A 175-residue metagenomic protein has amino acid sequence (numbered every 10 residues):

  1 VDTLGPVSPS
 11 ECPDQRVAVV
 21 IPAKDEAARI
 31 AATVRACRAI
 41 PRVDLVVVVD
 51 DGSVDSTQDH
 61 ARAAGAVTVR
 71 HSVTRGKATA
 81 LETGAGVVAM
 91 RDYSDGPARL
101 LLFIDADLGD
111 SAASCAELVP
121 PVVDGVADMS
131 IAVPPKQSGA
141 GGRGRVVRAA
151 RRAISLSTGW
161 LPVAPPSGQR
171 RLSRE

Functional and structural regions predicted by a protein language model:
L4-P6, D25-A39: Short, well-formed alpha-helical segments that are part of the catalytic scaffolds of diverse glycosyltransferases
Q15-I21, I30, A36-C37, D44-V49: Hydrophobic targeting segments
E26-R29, S53, S111: Donor nucleotide-sugar binding loop of glycosyltransferases
V49, H71, I104-A106: Catalytic metal- and UDP-sugar-binding loop of GT-A-like glycosyltransferases, i.e., residues flanking the conserved
D50-Q58, L108: A conserved acidic beta->alpha catalytic loop
Q58-D95: Conserved donor nucleotide-binding strand/loop of the catalytic core
V73-V87, S111-E175: Acceptor/aglycone-binding surface of glycosyltransferases and processive sugar-polymer synthases
Y93-G109: Short beta-strand-to-loop acidic/aromatic patch adjacent to the donor-nucleotide binding site
